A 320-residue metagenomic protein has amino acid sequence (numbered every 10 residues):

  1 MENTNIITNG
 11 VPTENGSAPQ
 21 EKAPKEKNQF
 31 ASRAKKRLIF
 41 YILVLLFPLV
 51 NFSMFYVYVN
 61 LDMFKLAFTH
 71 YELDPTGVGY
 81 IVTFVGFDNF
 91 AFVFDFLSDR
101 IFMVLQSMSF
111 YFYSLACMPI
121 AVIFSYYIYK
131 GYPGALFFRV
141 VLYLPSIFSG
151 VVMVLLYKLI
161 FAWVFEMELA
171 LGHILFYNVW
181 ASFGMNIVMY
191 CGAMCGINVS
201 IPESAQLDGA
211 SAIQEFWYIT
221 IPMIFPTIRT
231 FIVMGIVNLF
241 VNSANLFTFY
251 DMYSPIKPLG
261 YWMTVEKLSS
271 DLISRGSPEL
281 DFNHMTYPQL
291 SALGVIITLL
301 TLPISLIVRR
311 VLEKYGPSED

Functional and structural regions predicted by a protein language model:
E2-A34: Short, Lys/Arg-rich, polar N-terminal cytosolic tail immediately upstream of the first transmembrane signal-anchor
R33-D320: A structural signal for multi-pass alpha-helical bundles of membrane permease subunits that mediate small-molecule
